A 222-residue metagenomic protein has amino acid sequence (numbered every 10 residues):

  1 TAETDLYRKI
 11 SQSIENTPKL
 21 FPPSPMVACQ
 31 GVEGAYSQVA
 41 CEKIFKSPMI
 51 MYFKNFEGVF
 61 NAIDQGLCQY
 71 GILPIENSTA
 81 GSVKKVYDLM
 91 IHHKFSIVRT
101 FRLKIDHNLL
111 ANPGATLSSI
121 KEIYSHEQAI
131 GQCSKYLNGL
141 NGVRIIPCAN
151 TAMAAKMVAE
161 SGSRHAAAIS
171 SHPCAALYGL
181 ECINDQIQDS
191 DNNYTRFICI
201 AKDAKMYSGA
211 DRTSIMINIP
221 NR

Functional and structural regions predicted by a protein language model:
T1-R222: Domain-level signature for soluble enzymes in the chorismate/prephenate branch of the shikimate pathway
